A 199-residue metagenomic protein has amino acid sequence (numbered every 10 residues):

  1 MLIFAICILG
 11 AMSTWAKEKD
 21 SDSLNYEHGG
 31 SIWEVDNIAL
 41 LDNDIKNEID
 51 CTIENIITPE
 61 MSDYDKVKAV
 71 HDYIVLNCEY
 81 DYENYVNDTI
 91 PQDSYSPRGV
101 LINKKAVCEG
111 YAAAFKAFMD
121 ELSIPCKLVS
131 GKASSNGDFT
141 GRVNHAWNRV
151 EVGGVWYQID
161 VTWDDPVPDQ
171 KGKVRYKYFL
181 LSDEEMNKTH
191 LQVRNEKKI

Functional and structural regions predicted by a protein language model:
M1-A5: Sec-dependent N-terminal signal peptides
I8-D20: Sec-dependent signal peptide cleavage junction
K17-N47, C51: Low-complexity, acidic Ser/Thr/Pro-rich repeat tracts that form intrinsically disordered stalk/linker regions of very
A39-V100: Secondary-structure boundary elements
N84-R98, V107, Y111-L122: A conserved catalytic-loop motif detector
N103: Short pre-catalytic strand/loop immediately N-terminal to key active-site residues, enriched for Gly-Thr
G110-D183: Hydrophobic/aromatic-rich core segments of domains that either
S182-I199: Catalytic cores of secreted or luminal carbohydrate-active enzymes
